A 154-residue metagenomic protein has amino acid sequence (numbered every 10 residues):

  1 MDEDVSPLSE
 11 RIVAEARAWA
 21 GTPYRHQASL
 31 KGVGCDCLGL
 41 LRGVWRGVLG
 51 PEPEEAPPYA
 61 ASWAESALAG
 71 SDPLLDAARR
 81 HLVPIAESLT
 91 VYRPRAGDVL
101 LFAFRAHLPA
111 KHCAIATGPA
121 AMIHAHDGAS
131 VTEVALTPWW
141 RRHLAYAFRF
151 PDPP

Functional and structural regions predicted by a protein language model:
M1-T22, A135-P154: Non-catalytic ligand/cofactor/substrate-binding and regulatory segments of enzyme domains
D2-V13, P57-S130: ...with weaker cross-activation on analogous glycine-rich loops/strands in unrelated enzymes
E10, A14-A18, L38-G43, A61: Internal, well-ordered alpha-helical scaffold/interface segments that support domain packing or protein-protein contacts
Y24, L82-L89, H143-Y146: Short secondary-structure junctions
A28, P51-S62: Short acidic alpha-helical/loop segments enriched in Asp/Glu that coordinate divalent cations
S29-V48: Active-site nucleophilic cysteine motif
K31, A129, P151-P154: Residue-level detector of flexible, active-site-proximal loop/helix-junction positions within diverse enzyme catalytic
W45-E54, I123: Bacterial peptidoglycan biogenesis and beta-lactam-recognition machinery
